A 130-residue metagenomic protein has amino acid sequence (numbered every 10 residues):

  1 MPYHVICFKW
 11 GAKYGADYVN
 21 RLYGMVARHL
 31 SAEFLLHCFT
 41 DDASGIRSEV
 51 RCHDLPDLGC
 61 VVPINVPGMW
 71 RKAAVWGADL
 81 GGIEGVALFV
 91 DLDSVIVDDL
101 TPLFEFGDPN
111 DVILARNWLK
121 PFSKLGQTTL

Functional and structural regions predicted by a protein language model:
M1-L130: Glycosyltransferase catalytic domains, chiefly GT-A lineage
